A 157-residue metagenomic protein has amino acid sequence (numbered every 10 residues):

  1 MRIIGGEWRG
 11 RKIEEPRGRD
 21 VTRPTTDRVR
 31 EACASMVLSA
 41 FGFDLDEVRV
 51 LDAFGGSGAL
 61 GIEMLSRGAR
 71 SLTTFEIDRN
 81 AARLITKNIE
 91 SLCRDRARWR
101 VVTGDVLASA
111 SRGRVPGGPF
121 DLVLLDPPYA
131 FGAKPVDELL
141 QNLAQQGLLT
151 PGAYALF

Functional and structural regions predicted by a protein language model:
M1-F157: Class I S-adenosyl-L-methionine-dependent methyltransferase catalytic core
